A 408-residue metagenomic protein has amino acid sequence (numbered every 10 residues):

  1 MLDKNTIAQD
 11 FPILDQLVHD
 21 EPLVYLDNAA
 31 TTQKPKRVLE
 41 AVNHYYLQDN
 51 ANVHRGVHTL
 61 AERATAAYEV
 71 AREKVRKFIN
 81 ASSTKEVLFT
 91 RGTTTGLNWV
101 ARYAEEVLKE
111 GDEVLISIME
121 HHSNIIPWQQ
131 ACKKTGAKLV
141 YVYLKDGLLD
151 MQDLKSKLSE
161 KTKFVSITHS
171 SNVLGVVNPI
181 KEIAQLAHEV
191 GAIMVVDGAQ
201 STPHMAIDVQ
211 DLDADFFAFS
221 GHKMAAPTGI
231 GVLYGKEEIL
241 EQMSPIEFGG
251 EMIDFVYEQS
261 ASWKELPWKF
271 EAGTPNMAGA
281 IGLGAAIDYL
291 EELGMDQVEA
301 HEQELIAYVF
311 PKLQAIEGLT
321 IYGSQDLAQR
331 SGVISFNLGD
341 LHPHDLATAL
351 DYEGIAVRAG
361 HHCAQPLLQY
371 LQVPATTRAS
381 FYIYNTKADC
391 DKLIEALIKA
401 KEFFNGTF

Functional and structural regions predicted by a protein language model:
M1-F408: Pyridoxal 5′-phosphate
